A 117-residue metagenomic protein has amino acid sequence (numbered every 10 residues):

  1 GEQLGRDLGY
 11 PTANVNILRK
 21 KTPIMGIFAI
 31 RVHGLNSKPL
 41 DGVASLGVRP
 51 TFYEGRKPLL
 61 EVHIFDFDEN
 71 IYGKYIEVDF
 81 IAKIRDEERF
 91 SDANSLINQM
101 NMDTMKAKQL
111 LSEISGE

Functional and structural regions predicted by a protein language model:
G1-E117: Phosphate/ribose-recognition catalytic cores of enzymes acting on nucleotide-derived substrates
